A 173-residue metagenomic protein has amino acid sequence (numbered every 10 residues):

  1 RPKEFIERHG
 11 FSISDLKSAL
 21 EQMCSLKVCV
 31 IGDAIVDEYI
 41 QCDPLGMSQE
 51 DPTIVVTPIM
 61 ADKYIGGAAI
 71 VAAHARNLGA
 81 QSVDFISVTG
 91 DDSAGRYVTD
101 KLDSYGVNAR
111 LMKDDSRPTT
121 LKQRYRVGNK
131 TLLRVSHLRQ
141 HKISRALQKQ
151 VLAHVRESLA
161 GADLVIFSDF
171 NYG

Functional and structural regions predicted by a protein language model:
R1-L45, E50-P52, P58-G173: Ribokinase/PfkB-type carbohydrate-kinase core domain
